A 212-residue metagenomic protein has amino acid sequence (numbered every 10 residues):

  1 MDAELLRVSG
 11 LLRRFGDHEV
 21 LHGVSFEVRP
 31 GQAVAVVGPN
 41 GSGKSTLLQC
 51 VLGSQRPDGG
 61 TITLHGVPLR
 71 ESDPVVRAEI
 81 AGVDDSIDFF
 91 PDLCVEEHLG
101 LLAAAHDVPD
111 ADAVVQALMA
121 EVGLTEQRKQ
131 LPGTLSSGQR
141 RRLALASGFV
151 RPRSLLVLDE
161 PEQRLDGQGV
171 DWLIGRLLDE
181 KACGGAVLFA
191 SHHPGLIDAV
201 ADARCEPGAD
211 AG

Functional and structural regions predicted by a protein language model:
L6, L21-G23: Conserved structural motif at the start of ABC-family nucleotide-binding domains
V37-P39: The feature captures the beta-strand-to-loop junction immediately N-terminal to the Walker
L52: Helix-to-loop junction immediately C-terminal to a conserved catalytic motif
G60-E71, V76: Conserved ABC transporter NBD signature motif
S86, D92-A105: Q-loop/switch helix immediately C-terminal to the Walker
G100, D110-Q127: Conserved ABC ATPase "signature" region
L131-L135: Conserved ABC ATPase signature
G148-F149: ABC ATPase C-loop
